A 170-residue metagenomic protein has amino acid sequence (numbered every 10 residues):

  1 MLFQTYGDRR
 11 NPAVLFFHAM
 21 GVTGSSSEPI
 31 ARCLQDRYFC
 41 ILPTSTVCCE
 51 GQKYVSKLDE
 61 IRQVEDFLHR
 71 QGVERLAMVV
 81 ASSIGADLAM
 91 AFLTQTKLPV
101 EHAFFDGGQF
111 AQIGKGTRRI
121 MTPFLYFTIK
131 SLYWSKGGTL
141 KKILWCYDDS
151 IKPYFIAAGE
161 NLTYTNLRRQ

Functional and structural regions predicted by a protein language model:
L2-E50: Conserved HGGG/HGGXW glycine-rich cap/lid loop of the alpha/beta-hydrolase fold
P12-A13, M78, H102: Structural motif
T23, D59, L125-Y133, I143: Ligand-binding pocket scaffold of soluble enzyme catalytic domains
P29, A91-Q95: Active-site signature of alpha/beta-hydrolase-fold catalytic machinery across serine- and Asp/Cys-nucleophile hydrolases
I41-V80: Active-site loop/oxyanion-hole signature of alpha/beta-hydrolase fold enzymes
V80-A89: Gly/Ala-rich beta-loop-alpha elbow adjacent to hydrolase catalytic centers
T94-Q95, V100-S131: Flexible "cap/lid" loop of the alpha/beta hydrolase fold
G114-T117, L132-Q170: Conserved alpha/beta-hydrolase catalytic His-Asp/Glu region
